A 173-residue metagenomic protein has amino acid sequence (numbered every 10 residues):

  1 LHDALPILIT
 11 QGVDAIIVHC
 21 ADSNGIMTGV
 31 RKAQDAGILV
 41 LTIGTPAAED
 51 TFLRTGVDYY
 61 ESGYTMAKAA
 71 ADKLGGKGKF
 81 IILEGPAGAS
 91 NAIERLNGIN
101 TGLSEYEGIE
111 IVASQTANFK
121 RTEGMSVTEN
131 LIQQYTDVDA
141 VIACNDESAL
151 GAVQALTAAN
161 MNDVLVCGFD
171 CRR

Functional and structural regions predicted by a protein language model:
L1-R173: A residue-level marker of the well-folded mature domains of exported/periplasmic proteins
